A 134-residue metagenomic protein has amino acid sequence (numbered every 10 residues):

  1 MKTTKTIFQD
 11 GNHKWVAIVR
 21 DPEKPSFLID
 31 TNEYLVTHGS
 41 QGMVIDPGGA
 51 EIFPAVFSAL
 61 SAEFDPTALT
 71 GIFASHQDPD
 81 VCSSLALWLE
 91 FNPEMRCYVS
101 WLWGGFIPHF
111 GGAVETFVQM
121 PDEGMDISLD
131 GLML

Functional and structural regions predicted by a protein language model:
M1-T4, V19-P22, S83, A113 (+1 more regions): Residue-level detector of functional hotspots within protein domains
K2-L60: Conserved beta-strand hairpin/beta-sheet module of binuclear metal-dependent hydrolase folds, prominently
F8-Q9, S26-F27, D65, E90 (+1 more regions): Generic structural signal for beta-strand residues in well-ordered domains
G11-K14, G112-F117, L129-L132: A short helix-to-beta-strand connector/capping loop
L60-M125: Active-site HxH/HxHxD metal-binding segment of metal-dependent hydrolases
D122-L134: Short, intrinsically disordered, charge-balanced linker/junction segments flanking boundaries in proteins
